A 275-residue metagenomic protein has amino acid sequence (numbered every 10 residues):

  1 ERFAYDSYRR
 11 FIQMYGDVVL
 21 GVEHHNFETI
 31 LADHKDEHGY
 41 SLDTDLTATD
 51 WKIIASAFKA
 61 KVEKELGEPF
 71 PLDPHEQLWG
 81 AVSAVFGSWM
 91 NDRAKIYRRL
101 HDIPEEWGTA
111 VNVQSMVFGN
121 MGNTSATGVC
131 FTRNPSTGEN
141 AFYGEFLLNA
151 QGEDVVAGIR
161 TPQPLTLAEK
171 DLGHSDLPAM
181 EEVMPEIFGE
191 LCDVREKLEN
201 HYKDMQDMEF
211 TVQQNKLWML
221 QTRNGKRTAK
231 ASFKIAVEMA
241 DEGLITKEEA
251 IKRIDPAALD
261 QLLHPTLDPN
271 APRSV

Functional and structural regions predicted by a protein language model:
E1-S274: Nucleotide/phosphate-binding sheet-loop regions of phosphoryl- and nucleotidyl-transfer enzymes
